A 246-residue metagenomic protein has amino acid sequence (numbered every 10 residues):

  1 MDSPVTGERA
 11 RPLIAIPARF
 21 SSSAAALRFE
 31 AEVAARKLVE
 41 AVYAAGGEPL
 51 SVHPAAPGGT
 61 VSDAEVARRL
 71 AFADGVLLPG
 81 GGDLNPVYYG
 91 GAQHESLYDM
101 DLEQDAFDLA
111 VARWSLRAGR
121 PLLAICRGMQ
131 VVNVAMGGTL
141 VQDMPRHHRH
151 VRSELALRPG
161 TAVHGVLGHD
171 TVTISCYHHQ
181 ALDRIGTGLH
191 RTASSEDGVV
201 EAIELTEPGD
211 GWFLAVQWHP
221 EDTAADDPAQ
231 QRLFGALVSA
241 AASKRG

Functional and structural regions predicted by a protein language model:
M1-L123, V134-M136, V141, P145-L167 (+6 more regions): N-terminal beta1-alpha1 cap of cysteine-dependent amidohydrolase-like domains
C126: Conserved G/P- and acidic residue-centered "switch" motifs that form tight phosphate/ATP-binding loops in soluble
M129: The feature captures the ABC ATPase H-loop/switch
Y177-A181: Short, solvent-exposed loop/turn elements at beta->coil junctions and helix N-caps that rim active or binding pockets
L214-W218: Active-site-proximal beta-strand elements of phosphoester/diester hydrolases
